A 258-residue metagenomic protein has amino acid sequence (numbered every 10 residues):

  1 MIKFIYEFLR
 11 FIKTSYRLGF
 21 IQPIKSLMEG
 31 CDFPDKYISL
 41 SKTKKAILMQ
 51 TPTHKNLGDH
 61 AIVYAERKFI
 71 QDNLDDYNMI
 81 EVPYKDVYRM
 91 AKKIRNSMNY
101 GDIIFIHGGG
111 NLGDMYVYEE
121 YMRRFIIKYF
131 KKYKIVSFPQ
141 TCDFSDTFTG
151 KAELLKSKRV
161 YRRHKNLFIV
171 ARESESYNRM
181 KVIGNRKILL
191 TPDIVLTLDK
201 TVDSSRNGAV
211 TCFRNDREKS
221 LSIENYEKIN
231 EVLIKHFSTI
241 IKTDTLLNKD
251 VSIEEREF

Functional and structural regions predicted by a protein language model:
I2-F258: Active-site anion-handling motifs in enzyme catalytic cores
